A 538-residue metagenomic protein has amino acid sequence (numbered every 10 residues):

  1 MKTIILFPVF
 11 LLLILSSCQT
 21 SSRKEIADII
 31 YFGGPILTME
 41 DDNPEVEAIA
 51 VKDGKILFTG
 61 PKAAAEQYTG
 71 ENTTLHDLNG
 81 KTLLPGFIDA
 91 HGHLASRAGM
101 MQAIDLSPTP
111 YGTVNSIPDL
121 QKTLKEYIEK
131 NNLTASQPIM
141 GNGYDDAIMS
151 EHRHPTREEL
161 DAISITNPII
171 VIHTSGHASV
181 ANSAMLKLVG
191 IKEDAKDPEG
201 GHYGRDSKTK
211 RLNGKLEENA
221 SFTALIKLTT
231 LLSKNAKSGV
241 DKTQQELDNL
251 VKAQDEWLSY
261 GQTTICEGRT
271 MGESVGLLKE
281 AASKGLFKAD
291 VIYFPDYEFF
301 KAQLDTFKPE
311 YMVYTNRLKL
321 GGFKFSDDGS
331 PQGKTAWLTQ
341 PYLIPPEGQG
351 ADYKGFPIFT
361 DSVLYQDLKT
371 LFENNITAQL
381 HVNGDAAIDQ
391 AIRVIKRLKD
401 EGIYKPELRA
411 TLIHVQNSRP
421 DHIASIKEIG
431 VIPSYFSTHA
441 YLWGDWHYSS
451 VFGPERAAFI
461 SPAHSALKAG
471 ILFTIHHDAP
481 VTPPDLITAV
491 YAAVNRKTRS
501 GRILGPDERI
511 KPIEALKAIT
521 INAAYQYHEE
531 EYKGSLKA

Functional and structural regions predicted by a protein language model:
K2-V9: Sec-dependent signal peptide recognition, specifically the positively charged N-region followed immediately by
L15-S17: C-terminal motif of bacterial Sec signal peptides marking the signal peptidase cleavage site
S22-F32, L37, D41-T306, F325-A387 (+6 more regions): Divalent metal-binding segments
H93, R317-T335, V431-Y441: Non-cysteine beta-strand/loop elements that form the S-adenosyl-L-methionine
A282-G285, E310-T315, I426-E428: Acidic (Asp/Glu)-rich catalytic clusters
K369-A378, A386-A410, V415, P420-K427 (+1 more regions): His/Asp/Glu-enriched, well-ordered alpha-helical/loop segment that forms or immediately abuts the divalent-metal
